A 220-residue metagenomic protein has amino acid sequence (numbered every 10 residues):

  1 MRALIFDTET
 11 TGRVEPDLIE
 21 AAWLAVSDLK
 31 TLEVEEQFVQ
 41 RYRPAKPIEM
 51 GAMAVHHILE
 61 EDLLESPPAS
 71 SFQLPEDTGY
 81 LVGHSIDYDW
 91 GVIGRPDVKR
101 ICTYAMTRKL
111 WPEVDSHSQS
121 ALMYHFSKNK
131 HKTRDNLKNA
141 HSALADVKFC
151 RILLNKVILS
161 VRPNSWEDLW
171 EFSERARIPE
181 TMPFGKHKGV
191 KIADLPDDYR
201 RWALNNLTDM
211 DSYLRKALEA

Functional and structural regions predicted by a protein language model:
M1-H141: Conserved non-catalytic scaffold segment of RNase H-like nuclease domains
Y42, K186, L204: Pocket-edge structural micro-motifs
Y80-D87, G91-I93, A121-F184, K188: Acidic, Mg2+-coordinating catalytic module of metal-dependent nucleases/exonucleases that use a two-metal-ion mechanism
T103, Q119, V147-C150, P196 (+1 more regions): Short runs of predominantly hydrophobic/aromatic residues within well-ordered alpha helices that form helix-helix
K148, Y213-A220: Charged, low-complexity intrinsically disordered segments and flexible loops
A193-K216: Short, surface-exposed, low-complexity cationic segments
